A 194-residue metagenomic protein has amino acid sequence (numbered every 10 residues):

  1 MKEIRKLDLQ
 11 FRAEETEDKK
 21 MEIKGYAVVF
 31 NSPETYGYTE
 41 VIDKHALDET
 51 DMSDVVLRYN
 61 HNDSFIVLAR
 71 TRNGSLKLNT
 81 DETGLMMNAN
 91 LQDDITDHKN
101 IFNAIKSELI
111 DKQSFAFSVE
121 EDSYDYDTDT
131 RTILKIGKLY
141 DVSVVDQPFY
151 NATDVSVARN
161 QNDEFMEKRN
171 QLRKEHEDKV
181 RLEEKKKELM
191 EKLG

Functional and structural regions predicted by a protein language model:
M1-D54, E167-K174: Polar/acidic, low-complexity leader/linker segments enriched in S/T/G and N/D
M1-E17, D122-I133, A152-G194: Intrinsically disordered, low-complexity terminal/linker regions enriched in Pro/Ser/Gly and acidic residues
L9-Q10, R58, S114-A116: Short, hydrophobic/aromatic-rich beta-strand segments within well-structured domains
E22-K24, S75-R169: Residue microenvironments linked to proteolytic maturation and disulfide-stabilized extracellular modules
S32-E34, S64-F65, D122-Y124: Flexible loop/turn segments at secondary-structure boundaries
P33-Y36, V67, Y150-T153: Short helix/loop capping segments that flank catalytic or ligand/cofactor-binding pockets
V41-D43, A69, Q92: Helix N-cap / beta->alpha transition motif
M52-A89: A glycine-rich, hydrophobic loop/mini-helix early in the fold
